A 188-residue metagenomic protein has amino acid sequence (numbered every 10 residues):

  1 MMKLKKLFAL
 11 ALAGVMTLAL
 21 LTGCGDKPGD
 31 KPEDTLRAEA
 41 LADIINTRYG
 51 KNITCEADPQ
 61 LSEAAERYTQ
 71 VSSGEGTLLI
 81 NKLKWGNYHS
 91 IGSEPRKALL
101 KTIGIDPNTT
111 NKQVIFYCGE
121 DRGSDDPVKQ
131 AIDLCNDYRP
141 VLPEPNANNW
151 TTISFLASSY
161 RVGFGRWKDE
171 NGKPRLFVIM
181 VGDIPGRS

Functional and structural regions predicted by a protein language model:
M1-K3: N-terminal secretory signal peptides that target proteins for export/translocation
K6-G14: Sec-dependent N-terminal signal peptides
A19-G23: C-terminal motif of bacterial Sec signal peptides marking the signal peptidase cleavage site
G29-K97, T151, Y160: Short, well-ordered surface patches within globular domains
S90-S188: A well-ordered secondary-structure block
